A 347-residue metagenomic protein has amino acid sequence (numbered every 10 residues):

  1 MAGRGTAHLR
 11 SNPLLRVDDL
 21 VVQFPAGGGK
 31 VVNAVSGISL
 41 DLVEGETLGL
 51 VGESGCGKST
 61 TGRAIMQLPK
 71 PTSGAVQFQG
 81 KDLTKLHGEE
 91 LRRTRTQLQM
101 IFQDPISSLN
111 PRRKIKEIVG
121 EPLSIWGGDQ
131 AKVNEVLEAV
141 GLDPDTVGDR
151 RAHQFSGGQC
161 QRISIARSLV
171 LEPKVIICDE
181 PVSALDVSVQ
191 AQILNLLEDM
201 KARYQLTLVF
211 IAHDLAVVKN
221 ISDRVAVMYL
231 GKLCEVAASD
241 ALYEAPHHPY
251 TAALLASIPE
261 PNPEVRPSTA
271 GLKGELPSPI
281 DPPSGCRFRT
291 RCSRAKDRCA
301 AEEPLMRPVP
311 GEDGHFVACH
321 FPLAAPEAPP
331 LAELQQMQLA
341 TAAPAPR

Functional and structural regions predicted by a protein language model:
A2-P13, A26-G27, V31, V236-R347: Short catalytic/signature loops enriched in Gly
E53, I177, L185, V189-P267: P-loop NTP-binding/switch modules centered on Walker-like glycine-rich loops
M66: Helix-to-loop junction immediately C-terminal to a conserved catalytic motif
G74-D82: Conserved ABC transporter NBD signature motif
R151-F155, Q159: Conserved ABC ATPase signature
V170-K174: A short, proline-enriched helix->beta-strand linker immediately N-terminal to the Walker B motif in ABC-type P-loop
